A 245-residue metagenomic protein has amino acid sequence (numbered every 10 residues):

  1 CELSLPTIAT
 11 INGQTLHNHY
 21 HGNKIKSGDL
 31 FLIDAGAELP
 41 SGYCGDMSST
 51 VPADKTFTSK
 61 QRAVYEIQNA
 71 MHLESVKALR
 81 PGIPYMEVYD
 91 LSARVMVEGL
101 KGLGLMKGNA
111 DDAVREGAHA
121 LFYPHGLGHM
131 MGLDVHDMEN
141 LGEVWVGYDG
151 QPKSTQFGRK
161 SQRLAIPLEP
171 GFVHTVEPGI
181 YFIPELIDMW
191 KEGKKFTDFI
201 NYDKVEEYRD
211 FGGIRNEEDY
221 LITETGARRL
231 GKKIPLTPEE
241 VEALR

Functional and structural regions predicted by a protein language model:
C1-R245: Active-site neighborhoods and metal-handling regions in enzymes and metal-associated proteins
